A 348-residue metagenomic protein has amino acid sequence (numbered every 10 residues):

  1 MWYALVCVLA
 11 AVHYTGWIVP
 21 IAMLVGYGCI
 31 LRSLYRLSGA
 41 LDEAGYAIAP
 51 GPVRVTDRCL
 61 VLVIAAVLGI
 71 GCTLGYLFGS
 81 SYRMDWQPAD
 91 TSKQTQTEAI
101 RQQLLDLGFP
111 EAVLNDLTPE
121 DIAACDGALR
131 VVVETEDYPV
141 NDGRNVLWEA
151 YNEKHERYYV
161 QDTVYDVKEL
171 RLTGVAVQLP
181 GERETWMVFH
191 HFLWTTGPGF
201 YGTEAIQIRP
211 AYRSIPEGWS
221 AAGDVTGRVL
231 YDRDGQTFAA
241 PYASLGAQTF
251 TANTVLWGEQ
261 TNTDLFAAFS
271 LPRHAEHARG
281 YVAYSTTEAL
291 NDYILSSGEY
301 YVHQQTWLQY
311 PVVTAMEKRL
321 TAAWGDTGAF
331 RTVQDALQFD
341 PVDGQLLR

Functional and structural regions predicted by a protein language model:
W2-E43, A222-G227: Membrane-embedded alpha-helical segments of integral membrane proteins
G28-L31, S92, E98-R228: Short N-terminal edge-element motif at the start of the domain
A40-V55, C59-L62, S92-T95: Cytosolic juxtamembrane segments of membrane proteins
P50-Y82: Internal/C-terminal transmembrane anchor helices
G79-R101: Ser/Thr/Pro/Gly-rich low-complexity linker/stalk segments immediately outside membranes or between
I208-L295: Short helix-loop boundary/capping segments
T287-G328: Ser/Thr/Pro-rich, low-complexity mucin-like regions that serve as glycosylated stalks/linkers or repetitive adhesive
R331-R348: Short, low-complexity, Pro/Ser/Thr/Gly-rich segments in the mature regions of secreted, periplasmic
